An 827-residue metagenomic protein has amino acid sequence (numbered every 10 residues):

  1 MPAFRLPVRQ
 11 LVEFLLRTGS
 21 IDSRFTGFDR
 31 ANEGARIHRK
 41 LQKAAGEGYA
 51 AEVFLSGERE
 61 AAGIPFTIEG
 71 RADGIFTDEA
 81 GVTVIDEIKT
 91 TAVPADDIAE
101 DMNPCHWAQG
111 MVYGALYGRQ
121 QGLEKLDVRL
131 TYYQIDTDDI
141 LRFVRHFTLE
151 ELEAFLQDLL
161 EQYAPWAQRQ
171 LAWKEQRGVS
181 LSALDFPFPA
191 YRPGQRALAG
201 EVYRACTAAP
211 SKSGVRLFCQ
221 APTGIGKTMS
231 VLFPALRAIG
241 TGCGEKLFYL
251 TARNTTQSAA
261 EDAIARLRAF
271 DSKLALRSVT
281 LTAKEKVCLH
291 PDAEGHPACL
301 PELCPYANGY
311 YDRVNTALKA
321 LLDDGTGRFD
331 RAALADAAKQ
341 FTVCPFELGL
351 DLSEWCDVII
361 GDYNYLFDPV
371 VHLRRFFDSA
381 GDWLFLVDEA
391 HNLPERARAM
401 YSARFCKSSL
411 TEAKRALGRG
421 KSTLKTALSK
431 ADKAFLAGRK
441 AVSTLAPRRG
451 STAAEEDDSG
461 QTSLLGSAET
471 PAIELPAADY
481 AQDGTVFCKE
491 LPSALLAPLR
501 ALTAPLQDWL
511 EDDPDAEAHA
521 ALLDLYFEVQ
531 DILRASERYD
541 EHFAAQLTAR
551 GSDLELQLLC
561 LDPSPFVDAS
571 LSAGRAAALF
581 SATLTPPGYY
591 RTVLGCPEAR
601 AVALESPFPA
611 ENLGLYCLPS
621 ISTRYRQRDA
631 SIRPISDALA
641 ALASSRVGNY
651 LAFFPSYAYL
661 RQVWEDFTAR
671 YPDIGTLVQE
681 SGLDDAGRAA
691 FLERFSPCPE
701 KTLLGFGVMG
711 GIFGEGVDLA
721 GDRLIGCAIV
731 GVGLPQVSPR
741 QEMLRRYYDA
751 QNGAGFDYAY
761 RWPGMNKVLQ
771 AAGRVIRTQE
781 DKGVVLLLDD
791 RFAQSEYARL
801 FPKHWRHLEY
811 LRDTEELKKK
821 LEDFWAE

Functional and structural regions predicted by a protein language model:
M1-D78, A108: Metal-dependent nuclease catalytic cores that hydrolyze phosphodiester bonds in DNA/RNA, characterized by
G57-A154: Mg2+/Mn2+-dependent nuclease catalytic core
W173-Q220: Conserved pre-motif I regulatory segment
G178, D185, C243-I359, F367 (+5 more regions): A substrate-engagement module of RecA-like helicase motors
V231, R237, S258, K339-V358 (+3 more regions): Signature of the SF2 helicase/ATPase Hel1-core->accessory helical subdomain module
L334-I359, P369-F376, L502-S622, A630-I632 (+3 more regions): A contiguous, basic/glycine-rich beta-loop/short-helix subdomain that forms a polymer-engagement track
P619-A630, S681-F792: Conserved RecA-like P-loop NTPase helicase motor core
P655-E680: Conserved helicase motor "Helicase C" RecA-like lobe of SF1/SF2 P-loop NTPases
